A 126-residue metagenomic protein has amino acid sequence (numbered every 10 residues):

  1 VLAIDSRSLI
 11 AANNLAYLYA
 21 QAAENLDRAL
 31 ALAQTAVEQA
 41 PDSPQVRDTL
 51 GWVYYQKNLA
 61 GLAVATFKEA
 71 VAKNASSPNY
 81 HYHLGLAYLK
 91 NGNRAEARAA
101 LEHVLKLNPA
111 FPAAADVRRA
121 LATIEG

Functional and structural regions predicted by a protein language model:
I4, E38-Q39, A72-K73, L107-A110: Structural marker of alpha-solenoid helical repeat scaffolds
L9-L18: Amphipathic alpha-helical repeat scaffolds of TPR domains
A11, V46, Y80, A114-V117: TPR alpha-solenoid repeat register
N14, T49, H83, V117-A120: Canonical tetratricopeptide repeat
Y17-L18, W52, L86: Residue-level recognition of tetratricopeptide repeat
Q21-A22, Q56-K57, K90, A120-G126: Register position in tetratricopeptide repeats
A22-T35, K57-E69, G92-H103: Structural signature of tandem alpha-helical TPR/SEL1-like repeats, specifically the intra-repeat loop/turn
